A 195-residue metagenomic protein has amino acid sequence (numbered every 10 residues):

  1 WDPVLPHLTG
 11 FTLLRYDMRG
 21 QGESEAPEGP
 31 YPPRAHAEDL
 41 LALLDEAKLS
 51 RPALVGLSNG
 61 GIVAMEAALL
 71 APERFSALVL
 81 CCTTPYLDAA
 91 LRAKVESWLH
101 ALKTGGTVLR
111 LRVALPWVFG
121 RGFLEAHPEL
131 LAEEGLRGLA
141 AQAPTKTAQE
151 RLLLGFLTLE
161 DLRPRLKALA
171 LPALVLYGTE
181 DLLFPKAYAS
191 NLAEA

Functional and structural regions predicted by a protein language model:
W1-G29: Conserved HGGG/HGGXW glycine-rich cap/lid loop of the alpha/beta-hydrolase fold
R34-P52: Conserved acidic catalytic loop of the alpha/beta-hydrolase fold
G56, G60, A64: Gly/Ala-rich beta-loop-alpha elbow adjacent to hydrolase catalytic centers
M65, L69-L70, F75-G106: Flexible "cap/lid" loop of the alpha/beta hydrolase fold
A89-A93, V108-K167: Conserved alpha/beta-hydrolase catalytic His-Asp/Glu region
L169, V175-Y177: Short beta-strand/loop motif that positions the catalytic acidic residue of the alpha/beta-hydrolase fold
L171, P185-A193: Short alpha-helix in the alpha/beta-hydrolase fold that links the catalytic acid
E180-F184: Acidic catalytic loop of the alpha/beta-hydrolase fold
